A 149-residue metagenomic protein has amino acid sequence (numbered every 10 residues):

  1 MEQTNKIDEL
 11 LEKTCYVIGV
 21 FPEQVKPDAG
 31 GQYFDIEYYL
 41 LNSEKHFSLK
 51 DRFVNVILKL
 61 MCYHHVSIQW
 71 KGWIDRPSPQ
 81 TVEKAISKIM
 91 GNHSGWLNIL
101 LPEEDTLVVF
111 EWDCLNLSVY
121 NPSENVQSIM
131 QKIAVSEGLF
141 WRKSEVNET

Functional and structural regions predicted by a protein language model:
M1-N116, N121-T149: Structured alpha/beta or helical-core interaction and ligand-binding surfaces enriched in interleaved
